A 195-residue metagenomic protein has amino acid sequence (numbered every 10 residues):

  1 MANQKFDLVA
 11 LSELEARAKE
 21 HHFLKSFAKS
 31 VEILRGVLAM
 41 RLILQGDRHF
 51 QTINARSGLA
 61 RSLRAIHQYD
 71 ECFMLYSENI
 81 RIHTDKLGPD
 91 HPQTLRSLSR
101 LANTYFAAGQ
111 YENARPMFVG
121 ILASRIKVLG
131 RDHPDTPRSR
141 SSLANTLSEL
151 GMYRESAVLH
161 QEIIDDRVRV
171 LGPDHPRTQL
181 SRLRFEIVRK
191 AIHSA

Functional and structural regions predicted by a protein language model:
M1-A195: Intrinsic-disorder-linked linear interaction elements in eukaryotic regulatory proteins
